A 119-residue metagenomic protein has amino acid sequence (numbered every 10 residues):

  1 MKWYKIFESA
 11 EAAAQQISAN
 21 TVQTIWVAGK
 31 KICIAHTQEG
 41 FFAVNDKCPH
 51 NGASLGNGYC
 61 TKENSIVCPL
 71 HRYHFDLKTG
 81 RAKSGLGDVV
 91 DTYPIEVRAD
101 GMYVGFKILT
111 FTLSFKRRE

Functional and structural regions predicted by a protein language model:
M1-T61, Y93-K116: N-terminal pre-ligand scaffold of iron-sulfur
C48, C68-H71: Short cysteine clusters
A53, Y73-H74: Flexible, glycine-rich terminal cap/loop adjacent to redox cofactors in electron-transfer oxidoreductases
Y59-S65, K83-V89: Short linker/helix segments within small regulatory modules
N64-C68, A82, M102-G105: Generic recognition of long tandem-repeat/solenoid scaffolds
